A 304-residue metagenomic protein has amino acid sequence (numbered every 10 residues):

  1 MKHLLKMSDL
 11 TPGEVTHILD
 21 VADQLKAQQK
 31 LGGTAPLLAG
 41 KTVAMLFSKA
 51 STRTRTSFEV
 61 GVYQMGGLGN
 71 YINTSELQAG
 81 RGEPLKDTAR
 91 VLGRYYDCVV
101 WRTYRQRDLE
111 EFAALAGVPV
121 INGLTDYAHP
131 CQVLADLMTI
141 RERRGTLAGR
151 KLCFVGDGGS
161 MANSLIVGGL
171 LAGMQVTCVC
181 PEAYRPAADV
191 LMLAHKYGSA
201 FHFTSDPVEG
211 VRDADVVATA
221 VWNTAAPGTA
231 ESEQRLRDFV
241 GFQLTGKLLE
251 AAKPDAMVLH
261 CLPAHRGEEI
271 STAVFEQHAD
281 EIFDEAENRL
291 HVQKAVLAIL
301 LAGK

Functional and structural regions predicted by a protein language model:
M1-T56, V60: Positively charged, low-complexity intrinsically disordered leader regions
T42-V43, F47-Y95: Active-site cofactor/substrate anionic-group-binding motifs, chiefly glycine- and Lys/Arg-rich phosphate-binding loops
S48-V60, E142-A220: Glycine-rich phosphate/diphosphate-binding loop of Rossmann-like nucleotide-binding domains
M65, Y95, L115-G117, A172 (+3 more regions): Short, structured coil segments at secondary-structure junctions
R90, D97-G168, H260: Anion-binding alpha/beta catalytic cores of soluble intermediary-metabolism enzymes, centered on
H195-A273: Rossmann-like adenosine-cofactor binding region
D255-A256, C261-K304: Adenosine-phosphate binding glycine-rich loop
